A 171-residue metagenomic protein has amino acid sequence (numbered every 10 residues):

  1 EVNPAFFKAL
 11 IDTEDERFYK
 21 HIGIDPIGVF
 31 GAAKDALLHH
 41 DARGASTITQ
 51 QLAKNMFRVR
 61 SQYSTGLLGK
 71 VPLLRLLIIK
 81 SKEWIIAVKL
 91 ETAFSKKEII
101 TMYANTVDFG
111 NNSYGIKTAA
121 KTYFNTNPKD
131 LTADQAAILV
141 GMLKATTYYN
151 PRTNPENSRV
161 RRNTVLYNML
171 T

Functional and structural regions predicted by a protein language model:
E1-T171: Peptidoglycan glycan-strand catalytic modules in the bacterial/periplasmic cell-wall system
